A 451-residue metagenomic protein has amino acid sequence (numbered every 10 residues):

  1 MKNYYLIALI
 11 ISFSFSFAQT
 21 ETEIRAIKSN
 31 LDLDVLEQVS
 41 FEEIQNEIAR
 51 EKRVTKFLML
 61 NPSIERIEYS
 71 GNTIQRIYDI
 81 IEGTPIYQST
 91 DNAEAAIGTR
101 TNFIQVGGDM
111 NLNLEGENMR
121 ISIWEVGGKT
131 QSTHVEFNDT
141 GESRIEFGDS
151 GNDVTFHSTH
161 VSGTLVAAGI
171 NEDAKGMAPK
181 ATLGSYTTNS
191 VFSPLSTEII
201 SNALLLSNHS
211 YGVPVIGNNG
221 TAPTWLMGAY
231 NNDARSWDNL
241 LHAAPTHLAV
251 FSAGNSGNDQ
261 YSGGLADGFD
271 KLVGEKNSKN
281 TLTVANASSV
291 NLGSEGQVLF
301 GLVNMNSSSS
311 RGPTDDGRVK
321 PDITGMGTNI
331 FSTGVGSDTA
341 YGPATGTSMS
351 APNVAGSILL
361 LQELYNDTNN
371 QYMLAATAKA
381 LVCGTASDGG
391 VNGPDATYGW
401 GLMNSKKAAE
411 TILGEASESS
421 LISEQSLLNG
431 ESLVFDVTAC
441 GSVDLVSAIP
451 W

Functional and structural regions predicted by a protein language model:
M1-A26: Bacterial Sec-dependent N-terminal signal peptides
Q19-T22, N92-S207, I216-N218, A243-L248 (+4 more regions): Subtilisin-like serine protease catalytic core
E21-E23, A168-E172, S185-N280, N291 (+3 more regions): Substrate-binding/access-modulating region of protease and related hydrolase catalytic domains
R25-I123, E146-V154, D238-H242, L265-D267 (+2 more regions): N-terminal domain-start motif of subtilase-like serine proteases
W124, K129-D139, A287-P352: Catalytic-core environment of secreted peptidases
S185, E363-S442: C-terminal subdomain of the subtilisin-like protease fold in secreted/lumenal serine endopeptidases
T324-N392: Hydrolase catalytic cores
V446-W451: Short amphipathic, basic-aromatic surface patches that mediate peripheral association with negatively charged
